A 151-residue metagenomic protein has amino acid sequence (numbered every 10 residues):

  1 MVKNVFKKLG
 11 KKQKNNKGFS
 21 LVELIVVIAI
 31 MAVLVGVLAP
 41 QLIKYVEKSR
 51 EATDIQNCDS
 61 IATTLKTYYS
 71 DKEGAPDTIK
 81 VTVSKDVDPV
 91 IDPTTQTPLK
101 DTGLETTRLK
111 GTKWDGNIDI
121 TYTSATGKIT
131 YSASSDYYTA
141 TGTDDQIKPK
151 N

Functional and structural regions predicted by a protein language model:
M1-F19: N-terminal leader/signal peptides at the extreme start of proteins
N16-L42: N-terminal single-pass transmembrane signal-anchor helix
I25-I28, S70, K85, Q96 (+3 more regions): Contiguous, function-dense segments enriched for cysteine-driven chemistry and partner/ligand-binding capacity
L38, Y45, L65: Conserved alpha-helical elements of the SDR catalytic core
K44-S60: Aliphatic-rich helix starts adjacent to a transmembrane/signal segment
T63-V83: Alpha-helix exit/C-cap motif
S84, D88-V90, E105-N151: Short, surface-exposed interaction loops/tails
